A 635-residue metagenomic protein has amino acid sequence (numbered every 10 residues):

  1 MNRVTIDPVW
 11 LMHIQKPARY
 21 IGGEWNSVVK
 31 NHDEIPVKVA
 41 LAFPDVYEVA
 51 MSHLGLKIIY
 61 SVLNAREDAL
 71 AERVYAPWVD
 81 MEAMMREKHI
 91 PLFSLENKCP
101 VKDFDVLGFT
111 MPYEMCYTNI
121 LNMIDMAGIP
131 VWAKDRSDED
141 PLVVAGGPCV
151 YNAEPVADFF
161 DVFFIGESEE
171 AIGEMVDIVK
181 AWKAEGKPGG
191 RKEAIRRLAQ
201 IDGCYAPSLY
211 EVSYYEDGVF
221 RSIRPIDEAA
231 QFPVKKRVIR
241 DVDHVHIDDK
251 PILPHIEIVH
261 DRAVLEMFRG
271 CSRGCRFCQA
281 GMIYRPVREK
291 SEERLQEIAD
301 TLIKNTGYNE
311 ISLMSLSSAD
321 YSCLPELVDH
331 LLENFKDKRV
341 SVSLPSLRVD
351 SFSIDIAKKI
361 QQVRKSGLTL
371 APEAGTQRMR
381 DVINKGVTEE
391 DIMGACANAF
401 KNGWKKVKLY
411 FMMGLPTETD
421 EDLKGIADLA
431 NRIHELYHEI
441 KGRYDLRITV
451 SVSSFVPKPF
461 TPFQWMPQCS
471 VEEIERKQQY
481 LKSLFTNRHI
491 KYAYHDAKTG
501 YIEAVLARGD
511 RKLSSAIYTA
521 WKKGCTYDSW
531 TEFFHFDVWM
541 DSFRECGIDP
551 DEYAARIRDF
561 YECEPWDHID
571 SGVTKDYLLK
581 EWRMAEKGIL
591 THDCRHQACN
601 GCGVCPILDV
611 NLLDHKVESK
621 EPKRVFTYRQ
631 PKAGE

Functional and structural regions predicted by a protein language model:
M1-P17, R66, P606: Helix-enriched interaction subdomains in cytosolic or periplasmic regions, typified by TIR/SEFIR signaling/NADase cores
W10-A40, Y47-E48, P207, S213-V264 (+4 more regions): N-terminal [4Fe-4S]-dependent radical SAM core
L41-D45, L63, P251-F277, I303 (+2 more regions): N-terminal pre-triad scaffold of radical SAM enzymes
A42, T301-T449, S453, P457: Conserved SAM/AdoMet-binding glycine-rich loop
H53, E257-E293, G601-E618: Canonical Radical SAM [4Fe-4S] cluster-binding loop centered on the CxxxCxxC motif and its immediate flanking residues
A76-R224, P462-D510, Y518-E532: Glycine-rich beta-alpha loop elements in corrinoid/cobalamin-binding modules across cobalamin-dependent enzymes
R197-A206, L316-Y321, P345-S351, G414 (+4 more regions): A glycine-rich phosphate-binding loop feature that marks nucleotide/adenosyl-phosphate handling sites
C278, R558-Q630: Cysteine-cluster motifs in flexible loop/terminal segments that predominantly coordinate metals
